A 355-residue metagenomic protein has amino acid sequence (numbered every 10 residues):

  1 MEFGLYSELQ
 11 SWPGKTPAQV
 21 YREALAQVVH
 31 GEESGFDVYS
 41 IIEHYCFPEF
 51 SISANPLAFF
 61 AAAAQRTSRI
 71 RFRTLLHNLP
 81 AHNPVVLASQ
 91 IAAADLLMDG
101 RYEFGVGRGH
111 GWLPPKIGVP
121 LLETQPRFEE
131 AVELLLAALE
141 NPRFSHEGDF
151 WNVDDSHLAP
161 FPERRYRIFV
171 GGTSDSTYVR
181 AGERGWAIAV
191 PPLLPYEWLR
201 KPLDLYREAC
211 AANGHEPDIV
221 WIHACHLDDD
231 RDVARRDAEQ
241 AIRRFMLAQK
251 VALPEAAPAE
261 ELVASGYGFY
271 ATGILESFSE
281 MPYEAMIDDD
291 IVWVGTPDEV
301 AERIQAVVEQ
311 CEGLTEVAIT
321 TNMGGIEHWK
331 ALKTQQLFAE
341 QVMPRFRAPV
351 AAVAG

Functional and structural regions predicted by a protein language model:
M1-R66, I70-R71, R164-Y166, A354-G355: N-terminal beta1-alpha1-beta2 module of alpha/beta enzyme domains
M1-T16, R69, H110, E147-R164 (+2 more regions): N-terminal small/glycine-rich loop or linker at the start of catalytic domains across soluble metabolic enzymes
E2-Q19, P80-F150, I188, P192-Y196 (+4 more regions): Flexible, glycine-rich active-site loops centered on histidine and acidic residues that chelate a metal or position
F3, G35, E43, A63 (+9 more regions): Conserved, mostly hydrophobic/aromatic
S7-Y21, H77-V85, P162-G172, H226-D228 (+1 more regions): Active-site mouth loops of central-metabolism enzymes
E32-E33, F60-R69, I91, D95-Y102 (+3 more regions): Acidic (Asp/Glu)-rich catalytic clusters
V38-A63, N78, H110-P115, L193-Y196 (+1 more regions): Glycine-rich, proline-tolerant flexible connector loops at the mouths of alpha/beta enzymes
L122-H157, E197-C311, T315, A348-G355: An alpha-helical appendage that flanks or caps ligand/catalytic pockets
